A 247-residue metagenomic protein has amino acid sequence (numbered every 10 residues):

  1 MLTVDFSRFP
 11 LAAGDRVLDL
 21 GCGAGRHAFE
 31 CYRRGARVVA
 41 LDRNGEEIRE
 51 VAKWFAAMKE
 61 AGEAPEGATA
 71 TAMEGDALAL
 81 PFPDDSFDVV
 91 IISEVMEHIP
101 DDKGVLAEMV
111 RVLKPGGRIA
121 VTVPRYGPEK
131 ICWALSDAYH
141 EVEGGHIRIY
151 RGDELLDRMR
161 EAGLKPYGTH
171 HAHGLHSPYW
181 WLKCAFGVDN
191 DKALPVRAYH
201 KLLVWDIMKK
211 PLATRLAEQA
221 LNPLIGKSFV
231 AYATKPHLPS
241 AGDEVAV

Functional and structural regions predicted by a protein language model:
M1-P83, V89-S93, K103-L106, R197-I207 (+2 more regions): Conserved N-terminal segment of class I S-adenosyl-L-methionine
V38, I119-A120: A short hydrophobic/small-residue beta-strand
E94-H98: A short His-aromatic
K103-R118: A short glycine-rich, Lys/Arg-flanked "PGG" loop and its adjoining helix->strand segment in the class I
T122-V123, A172: Alpha/beta-hydrolase-fold catalytic nucleophile elbow
P124-R148, L156-R158: Short, glycine-/aromatic-enriched active-site segment of Class I SAM-dependent methyltransferases
D153-H170: A SAM-dependent methyltransferase catalytic signature shared across enzymes that methylate proteins
G168-I207, K227-S228: Conserved catalytic loop of SAM-dependent methyltransferase domains
